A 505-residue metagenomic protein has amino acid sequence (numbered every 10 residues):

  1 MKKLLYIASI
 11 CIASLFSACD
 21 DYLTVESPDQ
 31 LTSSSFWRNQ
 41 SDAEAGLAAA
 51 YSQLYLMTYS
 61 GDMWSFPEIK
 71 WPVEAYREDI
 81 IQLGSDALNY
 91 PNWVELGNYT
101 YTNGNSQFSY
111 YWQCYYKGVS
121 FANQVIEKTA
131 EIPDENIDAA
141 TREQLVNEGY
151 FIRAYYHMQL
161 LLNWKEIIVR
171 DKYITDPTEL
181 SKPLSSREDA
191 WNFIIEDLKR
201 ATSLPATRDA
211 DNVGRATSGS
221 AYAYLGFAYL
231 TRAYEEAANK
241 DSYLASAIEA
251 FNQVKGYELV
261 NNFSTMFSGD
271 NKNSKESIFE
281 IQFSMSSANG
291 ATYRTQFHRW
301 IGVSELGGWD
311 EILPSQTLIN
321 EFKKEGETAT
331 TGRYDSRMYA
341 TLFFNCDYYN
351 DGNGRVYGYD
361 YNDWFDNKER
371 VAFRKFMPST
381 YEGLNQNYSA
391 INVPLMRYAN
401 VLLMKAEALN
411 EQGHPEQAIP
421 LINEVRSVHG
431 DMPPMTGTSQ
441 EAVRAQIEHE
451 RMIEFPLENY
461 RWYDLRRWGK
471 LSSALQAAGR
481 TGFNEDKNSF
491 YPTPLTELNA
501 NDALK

Functional and structural regions predicted by a protein language model:
K2-S9: Sec-dependent signal peptide recognition, specifically the positively charged N-region followed immediately by
L15-A18: C-terminal motif of bacterial Sec signal peptides marking the signal peptidase cleavage site
D20-N89, I167, W191, K199-R200 (+2 more regions): An aromatic- and glycine-enriched ligand-binding surface/loop that stacks and positions planar moieties
E44-A48, S52-S60, G84-W164, L180 (+8 more regions): Conserved, well-structured interaction surfaces
S109, S336-V425: C-terminal substrate/ligand-recognition segments
